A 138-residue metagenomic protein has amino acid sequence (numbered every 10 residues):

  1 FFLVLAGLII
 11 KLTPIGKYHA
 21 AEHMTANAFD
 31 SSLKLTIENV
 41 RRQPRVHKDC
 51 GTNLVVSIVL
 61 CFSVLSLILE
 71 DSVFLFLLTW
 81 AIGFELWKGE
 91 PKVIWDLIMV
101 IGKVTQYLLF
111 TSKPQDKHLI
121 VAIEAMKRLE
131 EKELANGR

Functional and structural regions predicted by a protein language model:
F1-H19, F76-V93: Hydrophobic alpha-helical membrane-embedded segments
L5-N53, I98-R138: Polar-ligand-bearing catalytic/cofactor-coordination segments of membrane-embedded or membrane-tethered inner-membrane
H47, G51-V59, S63-S66, P91 (+1 more regions): Hydrophobic alpha-helical transmembrane segments and adjacent short intramembrane/lumenal linkers of inner/organellar
I58-F84: Juxtamembrane "helix exit" motif at the C-terminal ends of alpha-helical transmembrane segments in multi-pass membrane
I68-D71, G89-V100, L108-S112: Membrane interface segments of multi-pass transport proteins and intramembrane proteases
